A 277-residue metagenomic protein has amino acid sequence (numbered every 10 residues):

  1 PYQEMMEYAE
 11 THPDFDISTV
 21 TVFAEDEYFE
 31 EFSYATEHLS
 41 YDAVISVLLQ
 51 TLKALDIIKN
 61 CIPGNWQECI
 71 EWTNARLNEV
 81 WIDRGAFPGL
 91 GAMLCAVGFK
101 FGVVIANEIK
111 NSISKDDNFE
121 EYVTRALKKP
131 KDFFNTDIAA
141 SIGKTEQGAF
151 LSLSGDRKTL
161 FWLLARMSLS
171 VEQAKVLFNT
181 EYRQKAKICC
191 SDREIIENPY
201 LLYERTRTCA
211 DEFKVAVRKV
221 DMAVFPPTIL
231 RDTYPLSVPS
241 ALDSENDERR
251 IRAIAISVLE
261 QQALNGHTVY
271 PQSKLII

Functional and structural regions predicted by a protein language model:
P1-I277: Helicase P-loop NTPase motor core of nucleic-acid translocases
